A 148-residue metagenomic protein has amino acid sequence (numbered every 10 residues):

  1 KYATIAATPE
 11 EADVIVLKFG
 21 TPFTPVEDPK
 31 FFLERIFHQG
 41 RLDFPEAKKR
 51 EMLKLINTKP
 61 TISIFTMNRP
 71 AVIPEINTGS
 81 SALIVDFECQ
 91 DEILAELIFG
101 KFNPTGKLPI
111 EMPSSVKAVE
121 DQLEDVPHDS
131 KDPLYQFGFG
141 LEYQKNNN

Functional and structural regions predicted by a protein language model:
K1-N148: C-terminal non-catalytic regions of proteins with extracellular/luminal or membrane-system context
